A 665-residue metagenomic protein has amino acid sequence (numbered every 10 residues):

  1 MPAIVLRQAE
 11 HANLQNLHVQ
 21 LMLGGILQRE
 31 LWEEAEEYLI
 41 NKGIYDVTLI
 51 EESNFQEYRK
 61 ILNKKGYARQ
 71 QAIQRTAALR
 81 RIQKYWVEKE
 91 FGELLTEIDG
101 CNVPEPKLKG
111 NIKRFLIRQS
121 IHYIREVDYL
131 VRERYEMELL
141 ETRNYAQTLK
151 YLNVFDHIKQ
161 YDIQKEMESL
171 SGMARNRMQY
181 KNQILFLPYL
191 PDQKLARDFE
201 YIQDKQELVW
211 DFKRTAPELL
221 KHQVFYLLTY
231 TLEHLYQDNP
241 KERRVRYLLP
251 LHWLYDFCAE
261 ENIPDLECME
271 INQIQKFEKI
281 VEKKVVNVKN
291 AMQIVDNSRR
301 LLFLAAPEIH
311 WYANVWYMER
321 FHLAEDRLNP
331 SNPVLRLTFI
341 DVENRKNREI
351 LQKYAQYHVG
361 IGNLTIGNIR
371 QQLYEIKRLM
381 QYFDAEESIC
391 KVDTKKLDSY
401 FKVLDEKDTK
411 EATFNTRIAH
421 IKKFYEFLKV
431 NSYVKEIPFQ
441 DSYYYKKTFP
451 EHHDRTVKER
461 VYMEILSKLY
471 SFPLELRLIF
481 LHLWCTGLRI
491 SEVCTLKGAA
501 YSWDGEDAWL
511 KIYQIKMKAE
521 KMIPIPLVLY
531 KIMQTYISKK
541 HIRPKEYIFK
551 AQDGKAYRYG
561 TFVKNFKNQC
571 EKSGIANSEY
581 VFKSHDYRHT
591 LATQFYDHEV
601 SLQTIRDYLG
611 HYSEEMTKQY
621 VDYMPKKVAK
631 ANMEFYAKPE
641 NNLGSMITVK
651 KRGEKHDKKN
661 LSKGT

Functional and structural regions predicted by a protein language model:
M1-K423, F427, N431, L481: Charge-rich, intrinsically disordered N-terminal extensions that act as flexible nucleic-acid engagement or regulatory
E451, R460-I490, R588: Basic, Lys/Arg- and aromatic-enriched nucleic-acid-binding interface segment
L496-K531, T665: Conserved tyrosine-mediated DNA breakage-rejoining catalytic core shared by Y-recombinases
Y501-G505, Y580, V600-Y620: Short, polar N-cap/turn motifs at the start of nucleic acid-interacting alpha helices
Q514-K518, L609-A637: Catalytic-site neighborhood detector that most strongly recognizes the C-terminal catalytic loop/helix of tyrosine
P526-S578: Active-site/catalytic core of tyrosine-dependent DNA strand-transfer enzymes
D553, E634-T665: C-terminal secondary-structure termini that scaffold catalytic or DNA-interacting sites
V563-Q603, D607: Short, basic (Lys/Arg/His-rich) helix/loop patches that form interaction surfaces in the mid-to-C-terminal regions
